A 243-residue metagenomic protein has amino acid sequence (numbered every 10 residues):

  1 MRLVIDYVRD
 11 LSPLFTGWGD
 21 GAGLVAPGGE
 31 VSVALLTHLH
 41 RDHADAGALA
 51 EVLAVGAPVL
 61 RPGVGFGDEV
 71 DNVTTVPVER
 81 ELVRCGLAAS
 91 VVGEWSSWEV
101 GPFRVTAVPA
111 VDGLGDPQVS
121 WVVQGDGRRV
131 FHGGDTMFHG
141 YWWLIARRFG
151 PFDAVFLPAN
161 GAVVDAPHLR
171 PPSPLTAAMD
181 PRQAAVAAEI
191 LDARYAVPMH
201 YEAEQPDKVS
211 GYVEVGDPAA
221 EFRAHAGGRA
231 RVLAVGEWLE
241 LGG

Functional and structural regions predicted by a protein language model:
M1, S97-D153, P174-L175: Catalytic core of the metallo-beta-lactamase
M1-L39, A46-E51, R61, G113-G115 (+1 more regions): Pre-active-site segment of Zn-dependent metallo-hydrolases
V4-V8, E30-D42, L60-V64, F131-T136 (+3 more regions): Active-site neighborhood of phospho(di)ester-bond hydrolases with catalytic His/Asp-centered motifs
L11-S12, H40-A44, F66-V70, S96-E99 (+5 more regions): Active-site environment of divalent metal-dependent phosphoester hydrolases
A22-W98: Active-site HxH/HxHxD metal-binding segment of metal-dependent hydrolases
G29, A54, F103, G150 (+1 more regions): Structured loop/turn residues at beta-strand edges in well-structured enzyme cores
V64-F66, G140-E237: Cap/insert and terminal regions of metallo-dependent hydrolase folds
A89, V105, A230-V232: Generic structural signal for residues in well-ordered beta-strands
